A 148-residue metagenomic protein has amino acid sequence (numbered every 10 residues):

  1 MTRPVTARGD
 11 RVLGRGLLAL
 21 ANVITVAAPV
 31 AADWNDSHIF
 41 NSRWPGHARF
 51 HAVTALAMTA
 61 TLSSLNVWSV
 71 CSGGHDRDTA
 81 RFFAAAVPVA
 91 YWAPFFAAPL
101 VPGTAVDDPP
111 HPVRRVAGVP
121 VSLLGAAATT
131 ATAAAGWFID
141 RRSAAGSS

Functional and structural regions predicted by a protein language model:
M1-S148: Short amphipathic, positively biased membrane-proximal segments that drive organelle/inner-membrane targeting
